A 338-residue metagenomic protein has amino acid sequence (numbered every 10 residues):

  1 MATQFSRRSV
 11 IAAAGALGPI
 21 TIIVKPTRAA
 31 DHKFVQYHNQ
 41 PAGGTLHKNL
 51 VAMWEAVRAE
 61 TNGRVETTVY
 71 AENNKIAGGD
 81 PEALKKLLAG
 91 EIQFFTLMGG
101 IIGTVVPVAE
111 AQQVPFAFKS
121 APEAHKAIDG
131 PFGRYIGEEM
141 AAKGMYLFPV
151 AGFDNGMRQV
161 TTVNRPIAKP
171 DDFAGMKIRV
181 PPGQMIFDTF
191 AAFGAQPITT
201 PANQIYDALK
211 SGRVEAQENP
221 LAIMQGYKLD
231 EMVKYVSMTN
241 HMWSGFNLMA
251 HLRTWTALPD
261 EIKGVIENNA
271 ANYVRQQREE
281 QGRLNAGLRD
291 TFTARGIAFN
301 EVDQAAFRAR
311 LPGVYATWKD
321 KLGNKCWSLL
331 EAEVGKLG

Functional and structural regions predicted by a protein language model:
A2-F5, I11-E123, F132, E138-G338: N-terminal secretory/targeting leader peptides
